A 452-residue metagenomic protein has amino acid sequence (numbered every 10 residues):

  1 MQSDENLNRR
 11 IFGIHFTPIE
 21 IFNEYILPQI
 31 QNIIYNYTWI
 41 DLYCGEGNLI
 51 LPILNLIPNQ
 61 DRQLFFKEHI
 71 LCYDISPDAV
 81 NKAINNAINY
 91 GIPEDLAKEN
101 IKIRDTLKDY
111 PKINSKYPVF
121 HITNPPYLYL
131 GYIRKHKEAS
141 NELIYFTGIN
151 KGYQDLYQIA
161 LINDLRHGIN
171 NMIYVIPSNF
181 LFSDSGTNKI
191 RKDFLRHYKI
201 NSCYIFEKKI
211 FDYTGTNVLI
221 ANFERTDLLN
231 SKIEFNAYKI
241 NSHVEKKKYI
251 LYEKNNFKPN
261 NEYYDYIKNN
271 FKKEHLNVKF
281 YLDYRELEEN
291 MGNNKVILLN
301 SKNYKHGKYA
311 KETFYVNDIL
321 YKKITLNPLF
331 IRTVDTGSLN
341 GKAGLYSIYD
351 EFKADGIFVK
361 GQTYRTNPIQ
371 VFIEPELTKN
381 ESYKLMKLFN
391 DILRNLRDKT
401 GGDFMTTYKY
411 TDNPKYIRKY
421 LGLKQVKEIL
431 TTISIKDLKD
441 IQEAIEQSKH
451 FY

Functional and structural regions predicted by a protein language model:
M1-L64, L71-N86, Y110, N413 (+1 more regions): Class I S-adenosyl-L-methionine
I50, L128-Y132, F180-S185, D212-T214 (+1 more regions): Short catalytic/ligand-binding loop motif for oxyanion handling, primarily in non-cytosolic enzymes, centered on
N85-N114: S-adenosyl-L-methionine
K116-T123: Short SAM/SAH-binding signature in class I
L128-Y153: Mobile active-site "lid"/loop adjacent to the S-adenosyl-L-methionine
N150-K208, A221-N222: Conserved Class I SAM-dependent methyltransferase catalytic core
N217-V278: Flexible, glycine-/basic-rich loop-and-beta segments that form/coincide with the SAM-dependent methyltransferase
E289-Y452: C-terminal target-recognition/interaction regions appended to catalytic cores
